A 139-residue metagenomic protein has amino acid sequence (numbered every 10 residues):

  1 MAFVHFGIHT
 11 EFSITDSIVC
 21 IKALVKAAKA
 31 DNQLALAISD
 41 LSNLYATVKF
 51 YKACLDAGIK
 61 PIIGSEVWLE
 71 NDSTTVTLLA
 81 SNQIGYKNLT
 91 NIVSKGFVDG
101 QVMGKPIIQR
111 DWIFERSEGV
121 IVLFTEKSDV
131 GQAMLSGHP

Functional and structural regions predicted by a protein language model:
M1-P139: Phosphodiester-processing cores and adjacent nucleic acid-binding clamps
